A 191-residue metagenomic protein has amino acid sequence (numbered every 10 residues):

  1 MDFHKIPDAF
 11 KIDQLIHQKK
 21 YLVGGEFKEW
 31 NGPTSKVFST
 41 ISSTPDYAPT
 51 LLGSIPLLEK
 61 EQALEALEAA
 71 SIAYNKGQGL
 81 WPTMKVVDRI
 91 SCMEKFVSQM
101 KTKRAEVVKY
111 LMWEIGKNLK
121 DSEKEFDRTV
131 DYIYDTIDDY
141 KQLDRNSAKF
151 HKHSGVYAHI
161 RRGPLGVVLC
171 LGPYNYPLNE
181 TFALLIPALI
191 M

Functional and structural regions predicted by a protein language model:
M1-I55, S91-K95, D127, Q142-G172: Terminal low-complexity tails and localization/encapsulation signals of metabolic enzymes
Q14-I16, K60, E106, L119 (+3 more regions): Generic hydrophobic-segment detector
V37-F38, K60-A63, K152, L178: A short local loop/turn or secondary-structure capping micro-motif enriched for an aromatic residue
S43-D144: Glycine-rich loop-to-alpha-helix module at the N-terminal edge of alpha/beta enzyme cores
E61, E65, G163, A183: Conserved active-site and cofactor/substrate-binding residues in soluble primary-metabolism enzymes
P173-A183: Conserved coil-to-alpha-helix start sites within the AMP-binding
L189-I190: Short hydrophobic alpha-helices that are characteristic scaffold elements of the AMP-binding
